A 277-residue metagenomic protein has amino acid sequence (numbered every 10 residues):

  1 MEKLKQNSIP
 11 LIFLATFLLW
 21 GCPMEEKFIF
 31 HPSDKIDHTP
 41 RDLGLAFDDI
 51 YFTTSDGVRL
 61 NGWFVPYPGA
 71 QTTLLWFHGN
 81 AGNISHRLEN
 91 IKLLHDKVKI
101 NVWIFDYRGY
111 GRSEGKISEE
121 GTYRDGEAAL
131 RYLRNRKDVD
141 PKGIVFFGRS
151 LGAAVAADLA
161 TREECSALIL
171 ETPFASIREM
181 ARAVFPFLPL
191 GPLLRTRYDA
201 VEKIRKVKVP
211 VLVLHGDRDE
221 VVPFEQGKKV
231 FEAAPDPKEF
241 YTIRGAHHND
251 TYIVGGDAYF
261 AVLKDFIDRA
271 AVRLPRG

Functional and structural regions predicted by a protein language model:
F17-T53, G277: An N-terminal hydrophobic leader/cap segment in hydrolases
S55-Y132: Membrane-embedded segments
N90, A200, V209, P223-E232: Short alpha-helix in the alpha/beta-hydrolase fold that links the catalytic acid
A129-D138, K142-F187: Primarily recognizes the serine-hydrolase "nucleophile elbow" in alpha/beta-hydrolase and SGNH/GDSL folds
P189-K203, K208-V209: Active-site nucleophile elbow and catalytic-triad environment of alpha/beta-hydrolase enzymes
V207-K208, V213-H215, D219: Short beta-strand/loop motif that positions the catalytic acidic residue of the alpha/beta-hydrolase fold
R218-V222, N249-D250: Acidic catalytic loop of the alpha/beta-hydrolase fold
K228-G277: C-terminal catalytic histidine-bearing segment of alpha/beta-hydrolase fold enzymes
